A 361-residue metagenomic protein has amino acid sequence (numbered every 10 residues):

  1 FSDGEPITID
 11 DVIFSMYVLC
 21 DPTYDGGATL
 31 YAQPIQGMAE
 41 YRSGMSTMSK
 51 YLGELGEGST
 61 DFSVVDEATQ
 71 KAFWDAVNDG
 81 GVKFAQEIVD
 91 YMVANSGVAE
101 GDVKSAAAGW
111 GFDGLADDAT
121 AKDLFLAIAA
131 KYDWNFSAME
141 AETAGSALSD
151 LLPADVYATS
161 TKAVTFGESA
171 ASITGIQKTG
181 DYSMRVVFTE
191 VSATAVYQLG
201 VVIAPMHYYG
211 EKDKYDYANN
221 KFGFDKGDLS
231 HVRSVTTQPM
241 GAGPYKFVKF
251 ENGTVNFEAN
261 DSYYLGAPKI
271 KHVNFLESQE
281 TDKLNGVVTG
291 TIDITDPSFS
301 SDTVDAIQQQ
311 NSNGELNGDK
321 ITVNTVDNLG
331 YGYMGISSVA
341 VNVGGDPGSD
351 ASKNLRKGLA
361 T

Functional and structural regions predicted by a protein language model:
F1-D25, G81, K162, S172 (+2 more regions): Extracytoplasmic/periplasmic ligand-capture domains
F1-L148, G286, G348-G358: Aromatic- and charge-enriched surface segment that lines or borders ligand/interaction sites
S2, S192-A195: Primarily extracytoplasmic ectodomains and periplasmic/lumenal surface modules that are beta-strand-rich
E40-S43, L229-V235, I294, D302-V304: A general structural signal for short secondary-structure boundary/capping elements
R42-G56, D216-N220, T236-Q238, V341-V343: Short, charged low-complexity intrinsically disordered segments located at boundaries of structured domains
G53-V65, A163-I176: Extracellular adhesion/glycan-binding regions together with long Ser/Thr- and acidic-residue-rich low-complexity tracts
A141-T174, G180-S183, V187-S192, G200-P268 (+2 more regions): Gly/Pro-rich hinge or "lid" segments in bacterial periplasmic/extracellular proteins
Y197-Q198, P347: Short conserved micro-motifs at the rims of enzyme active sites and ligand-binding pockets
